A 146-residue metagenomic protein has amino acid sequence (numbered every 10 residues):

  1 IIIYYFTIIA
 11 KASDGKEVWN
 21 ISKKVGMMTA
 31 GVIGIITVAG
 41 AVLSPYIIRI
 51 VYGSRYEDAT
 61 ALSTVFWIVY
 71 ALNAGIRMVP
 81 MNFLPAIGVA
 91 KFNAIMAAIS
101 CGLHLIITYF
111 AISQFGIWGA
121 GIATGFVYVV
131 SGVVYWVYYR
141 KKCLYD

Functional and structural regions predicted by a protein language model:
I1-G15, P80-A86: Helix-loop junctions and terminal segments of transmembrane helices in multi-pass membrane transport/translocation
I8, I33-V38, W67-A74, A97-C101 (+1 more regions): Residue-level hotspots within the lipid-embedded alpha helices of multi-pass solute transporters
S13, V51, I87-V89, F115: Membrane-helix interface residues
W19-T29, S63, N82-I106, W118-G121 (+1 more regions): Alpha-helical transmembrane segments of multi-pass membrane transporters/permeases
V42-A71: Interfacial segments at transmembrane-helix termini and the short loops linking adjacent helices
S44-R49, I99-V133: Membrane-interface helix-loop junctions in multi-pass transport and translocation proteins
Y128-L144: Multi-pass alpha-helical transporter architecture, strongest for 12-TM Major Facilitator/SLC carriers used
